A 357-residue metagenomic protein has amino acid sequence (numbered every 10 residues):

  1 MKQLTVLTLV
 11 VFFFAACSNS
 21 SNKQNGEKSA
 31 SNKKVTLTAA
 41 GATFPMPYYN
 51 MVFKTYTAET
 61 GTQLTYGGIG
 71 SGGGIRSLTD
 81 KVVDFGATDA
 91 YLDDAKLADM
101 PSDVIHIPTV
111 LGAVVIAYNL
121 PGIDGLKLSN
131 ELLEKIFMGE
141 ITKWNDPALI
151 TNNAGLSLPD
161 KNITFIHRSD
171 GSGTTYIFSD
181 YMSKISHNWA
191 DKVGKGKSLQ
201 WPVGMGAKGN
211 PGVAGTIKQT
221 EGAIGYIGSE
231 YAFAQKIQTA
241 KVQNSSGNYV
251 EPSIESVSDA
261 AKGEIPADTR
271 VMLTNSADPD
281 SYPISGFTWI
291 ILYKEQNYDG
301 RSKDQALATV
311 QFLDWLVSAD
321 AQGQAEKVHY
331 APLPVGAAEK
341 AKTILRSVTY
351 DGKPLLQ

Functional and structural regions predicted by a protein language model:
M1-L4: Positively charged n-region of N-terminal signal peptides that target proteins for export
F13-A16: C-terminal motif of bacterial Sec signal peptides marking the signal peptidase cleavage site
S18-Q357: Flexible loop/hinge segments at secondary-structure junctions
